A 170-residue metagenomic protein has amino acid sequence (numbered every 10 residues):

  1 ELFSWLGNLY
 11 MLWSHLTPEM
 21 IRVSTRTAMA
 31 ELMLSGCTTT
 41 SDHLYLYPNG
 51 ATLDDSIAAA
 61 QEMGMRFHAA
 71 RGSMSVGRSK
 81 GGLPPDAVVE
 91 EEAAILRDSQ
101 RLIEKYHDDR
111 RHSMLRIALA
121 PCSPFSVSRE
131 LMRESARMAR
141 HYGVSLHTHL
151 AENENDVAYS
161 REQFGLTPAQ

Functional and structural regions predicted by a protein language model:
E1-H43, Y47-R66, I95-H112: Alpha-helical scaffold segments that flank or form the walls of functional sites
A51-Q170: Metal-coordinating catalytic core of metallo-dependent amide/deamination hydrolases
